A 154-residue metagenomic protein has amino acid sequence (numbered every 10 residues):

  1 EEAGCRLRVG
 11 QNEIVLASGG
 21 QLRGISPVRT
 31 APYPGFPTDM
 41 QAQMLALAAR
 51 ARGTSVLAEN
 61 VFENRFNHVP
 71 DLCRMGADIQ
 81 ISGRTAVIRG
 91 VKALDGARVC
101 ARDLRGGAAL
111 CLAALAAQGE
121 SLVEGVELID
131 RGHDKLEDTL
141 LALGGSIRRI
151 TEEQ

Functional and structural regions predicted by a protein language model:
E1-Q154: Short, structured segments at the rim of ligand-binding sites
